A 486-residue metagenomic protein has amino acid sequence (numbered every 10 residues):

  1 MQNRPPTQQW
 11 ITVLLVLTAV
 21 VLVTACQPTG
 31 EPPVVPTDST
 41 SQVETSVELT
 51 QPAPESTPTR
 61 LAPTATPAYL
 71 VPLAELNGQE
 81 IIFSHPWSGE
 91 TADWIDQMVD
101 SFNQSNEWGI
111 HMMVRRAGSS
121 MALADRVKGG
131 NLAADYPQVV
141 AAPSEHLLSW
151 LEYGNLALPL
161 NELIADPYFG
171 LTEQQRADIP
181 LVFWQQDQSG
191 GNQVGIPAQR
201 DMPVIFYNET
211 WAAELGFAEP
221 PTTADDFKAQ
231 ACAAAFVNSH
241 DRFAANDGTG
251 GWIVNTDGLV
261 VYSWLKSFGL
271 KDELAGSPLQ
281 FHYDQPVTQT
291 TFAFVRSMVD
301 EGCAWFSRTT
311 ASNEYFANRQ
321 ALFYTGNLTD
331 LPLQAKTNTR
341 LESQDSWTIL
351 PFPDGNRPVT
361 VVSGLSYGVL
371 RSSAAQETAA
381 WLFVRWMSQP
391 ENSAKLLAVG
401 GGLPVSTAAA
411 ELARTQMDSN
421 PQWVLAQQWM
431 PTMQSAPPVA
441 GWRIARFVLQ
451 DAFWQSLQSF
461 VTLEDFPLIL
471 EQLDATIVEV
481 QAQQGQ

Functional and structural regions predicted by a protein language model:
V16-V20, C26-E75: Ser/Thr-rich, Proline-interspersed low-complexity disordered segments
L49, A213, P431-Q486: Conserved C-terminal helix/tail region of periplasmic/extracytoplasmic solute-binding proteins
P63, P67-L73, S144-M202, Q344-P351 (+1 more regions): Hinge/lid segment of periplasmic solute-binding proteins
S101, S105-D178, A213-G216, Y315 (+3 more regions): Extracytoplasmic "Venus flytrap"/periplasmic binding protein-like
A177, W347-L350, A398-D451: Long, aromatic- and glycine/proline-rich binding clefts that accommodate carbohydrate-like moieties
Q185-A198, P203, K228-Q280, A321: Extracytoplasmic/periplasmic solute-binding protein
A213-L215, Q289, S297-A304, N338-P404 (+1 more regions): Extracytoplasmic/periplasmic substrate-recognition and gating elements
Q230-C232, L265, G276-S307, F352: Glycine-centered hinge/linker elements that transmit conformational signals in sensory and ligand-binding systems
